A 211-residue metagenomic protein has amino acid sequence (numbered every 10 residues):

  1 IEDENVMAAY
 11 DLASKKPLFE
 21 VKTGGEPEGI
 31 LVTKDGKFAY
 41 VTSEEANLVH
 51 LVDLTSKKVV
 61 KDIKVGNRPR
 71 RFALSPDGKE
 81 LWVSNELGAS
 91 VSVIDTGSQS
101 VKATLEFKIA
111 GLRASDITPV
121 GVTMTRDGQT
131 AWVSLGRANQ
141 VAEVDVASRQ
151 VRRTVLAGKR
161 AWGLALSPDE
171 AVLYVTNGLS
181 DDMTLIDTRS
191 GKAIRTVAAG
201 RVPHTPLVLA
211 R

Functional and structural regions predicted by a protein language model:
I1-R211: Predominantly soluble domains enriched in secretory-pathway, periplasmic, or organellar proteins
